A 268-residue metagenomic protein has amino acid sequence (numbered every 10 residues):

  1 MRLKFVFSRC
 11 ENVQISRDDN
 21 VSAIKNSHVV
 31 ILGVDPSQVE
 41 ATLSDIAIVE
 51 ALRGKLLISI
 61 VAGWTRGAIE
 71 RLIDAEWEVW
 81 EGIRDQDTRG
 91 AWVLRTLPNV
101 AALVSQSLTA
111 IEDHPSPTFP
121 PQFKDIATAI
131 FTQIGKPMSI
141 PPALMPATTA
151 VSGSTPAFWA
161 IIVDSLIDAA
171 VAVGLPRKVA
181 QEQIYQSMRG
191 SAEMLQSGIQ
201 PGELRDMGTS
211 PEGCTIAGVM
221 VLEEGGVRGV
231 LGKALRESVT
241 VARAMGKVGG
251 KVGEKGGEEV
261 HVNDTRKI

Functional and structural regions predicted by a protein language model:
M1-E11: NAD(P)-binding Rossmann-fold cofactor-contacting core
N12-S22, M138-I140: Short acidic-hydrophobic, aromatic-tinged amphipathic segments that line or gate anion-handling sites
D18-I111: Rossmann-like NAD(P)(H) cofactor-binding subdomain of soluble oxidoreductases
A62-W64, P98-A102, S152, S187-R189 (+1 more regions): Glycine-rich beta-alpha junction loops
A68-W92, L108-A147, F158-S197, V241: Internal alpha-helical scaffold of NAD(P)-dependent oxidoreductase catalytic cores
L94, M145-A150, P201-D206: Short pre-catalytic strand/loop immediately N-terminal to key active-site residues, enriched for Gly-Thr
E182-I268: NAD(P)-dependent Rossmann-like dehydrogenase/reductase catalytic/cofactor-binding core
